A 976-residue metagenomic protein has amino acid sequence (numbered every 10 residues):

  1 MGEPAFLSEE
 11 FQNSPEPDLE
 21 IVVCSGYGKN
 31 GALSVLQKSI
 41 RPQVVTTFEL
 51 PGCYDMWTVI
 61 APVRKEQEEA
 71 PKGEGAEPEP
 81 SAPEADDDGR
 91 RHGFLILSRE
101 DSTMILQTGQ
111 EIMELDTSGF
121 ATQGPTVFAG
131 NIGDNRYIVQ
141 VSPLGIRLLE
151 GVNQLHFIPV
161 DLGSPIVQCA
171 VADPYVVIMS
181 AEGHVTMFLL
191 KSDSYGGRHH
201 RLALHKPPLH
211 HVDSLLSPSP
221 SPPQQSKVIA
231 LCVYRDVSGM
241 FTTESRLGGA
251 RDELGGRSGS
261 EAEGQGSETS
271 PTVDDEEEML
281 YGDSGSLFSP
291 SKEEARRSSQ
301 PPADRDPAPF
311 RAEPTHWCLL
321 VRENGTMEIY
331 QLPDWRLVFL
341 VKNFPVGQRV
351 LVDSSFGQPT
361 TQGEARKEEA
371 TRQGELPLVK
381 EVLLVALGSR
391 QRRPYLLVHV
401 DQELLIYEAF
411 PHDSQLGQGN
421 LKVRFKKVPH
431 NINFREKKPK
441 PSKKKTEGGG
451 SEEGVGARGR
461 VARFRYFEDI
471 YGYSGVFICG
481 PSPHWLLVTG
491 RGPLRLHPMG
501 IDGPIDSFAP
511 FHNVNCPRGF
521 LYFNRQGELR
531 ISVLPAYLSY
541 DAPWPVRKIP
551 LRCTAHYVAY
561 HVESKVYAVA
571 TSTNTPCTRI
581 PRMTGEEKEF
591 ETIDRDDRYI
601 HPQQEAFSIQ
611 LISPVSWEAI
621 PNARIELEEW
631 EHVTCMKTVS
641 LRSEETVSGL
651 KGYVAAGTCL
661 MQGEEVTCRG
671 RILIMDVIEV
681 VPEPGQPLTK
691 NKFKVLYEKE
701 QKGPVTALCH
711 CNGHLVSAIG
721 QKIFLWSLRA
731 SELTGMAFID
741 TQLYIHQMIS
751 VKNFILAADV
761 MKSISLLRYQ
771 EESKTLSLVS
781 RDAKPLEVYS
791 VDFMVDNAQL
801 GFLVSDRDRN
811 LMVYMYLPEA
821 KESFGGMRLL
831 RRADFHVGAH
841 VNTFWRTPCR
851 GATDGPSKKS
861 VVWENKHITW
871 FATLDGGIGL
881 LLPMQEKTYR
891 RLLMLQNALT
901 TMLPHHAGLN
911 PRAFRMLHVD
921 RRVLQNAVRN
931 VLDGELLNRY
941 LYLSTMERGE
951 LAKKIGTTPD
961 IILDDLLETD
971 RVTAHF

Functional and structural regions predicted by a protein language model:
M1-D55, K72-G89, F94-L97, S102-T126 (+18 more regions): C-terminal scaffolding/assembly regions of large eukaryotic complex subunits
R64-E66, D86: Typically disulfide-stabilized, N-glycosylated extracellular/lumenal ectodomains of secreted and cell-surface proteins
C169-A172: Short, repeating "repeat-unit edge" segments in beta-repeat architectures
F520-N524: Amphipathic alpha-helical elements of HEAT/ARM-like alpha-solenoid repeat scaffolds that form extended
